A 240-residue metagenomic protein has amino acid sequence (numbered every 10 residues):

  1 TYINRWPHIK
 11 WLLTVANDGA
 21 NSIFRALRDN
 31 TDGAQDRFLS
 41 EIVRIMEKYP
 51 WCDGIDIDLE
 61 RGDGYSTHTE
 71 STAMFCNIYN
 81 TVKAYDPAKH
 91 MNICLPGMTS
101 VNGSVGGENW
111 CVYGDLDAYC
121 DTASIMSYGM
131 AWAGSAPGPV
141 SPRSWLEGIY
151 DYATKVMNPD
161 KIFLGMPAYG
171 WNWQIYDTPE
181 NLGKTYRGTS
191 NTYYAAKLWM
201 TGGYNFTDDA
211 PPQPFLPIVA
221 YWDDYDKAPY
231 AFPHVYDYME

Functional and structural regions predicted by a protein language model:
T1-R143: Chitinase-like catalytic core of GlcNAc-active glycosidases
T31, V112, P142, N158 (+3 more regions): Helix N-cap and loop-to-helix transition residues
S40, R44, A118, G148 (+3 more regions): Charged/polar, solvent-exposed surface patches and flexible loops
L95-M98, M166-G170: Active-site segments of SGNH/GDSL-like serine hydrolases that catalyze O-acetyl group transfer/hydrolysis on lipids
S124-M126, F163-P167: Short, conserved beta-strand edge motifs with alternating hydrophobic and charged residues
Y128, N158, Y169: Residue-level marker of positions within ordered structural domains that often coincide with functionally constrained
V140-I162: Catalytic-core region of carbohydrate-active enzymes that cleave or remodel glycosidic bonds
A168-E240: Glycan-binding loop/region signatures in secreted carbohydrate-active enzymes
